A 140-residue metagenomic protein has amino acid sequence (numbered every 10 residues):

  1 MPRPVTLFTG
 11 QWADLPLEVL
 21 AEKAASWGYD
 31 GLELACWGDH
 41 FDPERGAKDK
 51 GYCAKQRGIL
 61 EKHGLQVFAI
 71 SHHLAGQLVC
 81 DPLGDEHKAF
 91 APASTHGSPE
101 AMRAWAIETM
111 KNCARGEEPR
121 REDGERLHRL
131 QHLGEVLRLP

Functional and structural regions predicted by a protein language model:
M1-L15: Boundary/entry segment of secreted carbohydrate-active catalytic domains
R3-V5, V19-A21, A25, G31 (+2 more regions): Acidic/histidine-rich catalytic cores of soluble enzymes
Q11-A13, C36-G38, H73-G76, H128-H132: Active-site-proximal loop/turn and secondary-structure-junction residues that shape catalytic pockets, frequently
D14, E18, A47-A54, H96-I107 (+1 more regions): Non-membrane alpha-helical structural segments and their capping/turn regions in soluble enzymes
E18-D39, N112-G116, R120: Catalytic domains of carbohydrate-active enzymes, especially glycoside hydrolases
K23, K62, A75-P140: Active-site acidic/histidine proton-transfer and metal-coordination neighborhood in alpha/beta enzyme cores
E33, A69-S71, E125-R126: Conserved beta-strand positions in the central sheet of alpha/beta enzyme cores
A35-E61, L130-R138: Glycine-rich, proline-tolerant flexible connector loops at the mouths of alpha/beta enzymes
